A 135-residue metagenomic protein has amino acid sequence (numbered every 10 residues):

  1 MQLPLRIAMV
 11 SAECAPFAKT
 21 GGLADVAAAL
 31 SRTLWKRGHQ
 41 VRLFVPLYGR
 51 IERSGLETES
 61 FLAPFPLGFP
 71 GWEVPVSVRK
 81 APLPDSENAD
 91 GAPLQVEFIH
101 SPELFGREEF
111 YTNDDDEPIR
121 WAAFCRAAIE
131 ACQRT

Functional and structural regions predicted by a protein language model:
M1-T135: Catalytic cores of nucleotide-sugar-dependent glycosyltransferases that transfer UDP/GDP/TDP-activated
